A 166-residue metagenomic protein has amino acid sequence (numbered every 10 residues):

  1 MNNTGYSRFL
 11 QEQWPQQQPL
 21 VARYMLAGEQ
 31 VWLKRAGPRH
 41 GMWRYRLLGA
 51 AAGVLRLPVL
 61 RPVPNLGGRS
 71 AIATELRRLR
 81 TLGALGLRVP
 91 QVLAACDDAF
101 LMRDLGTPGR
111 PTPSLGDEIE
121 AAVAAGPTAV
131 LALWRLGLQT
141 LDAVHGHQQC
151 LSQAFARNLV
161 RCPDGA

Functional and structural regions predicted by a protein language model:
N3-E12: Conserved N-terminal boundary motif of the eukaryotic protein kinase catalytic domain
Q11-E12, Q16-P111, G146, L151: Conserved ATP-binding subdomain of kinase catalytic cores across diverse folds
A52-L57, S114-E118, A132-W134, A166: Short amphipathic alpha-helical segments, especially helix-boundary/capping motifs
P62-N65, V123-P127: Active-site oxyanion-binding pockets that recognize sulfate/phosphate
P111-A125: AlphaC helix of the protein kinase catalytic domain
T128-T140: Conserved alphaE helix
C150-A166: Catalytic activation segment of kinase domains across protein kinase-like and atypical kinase folds
